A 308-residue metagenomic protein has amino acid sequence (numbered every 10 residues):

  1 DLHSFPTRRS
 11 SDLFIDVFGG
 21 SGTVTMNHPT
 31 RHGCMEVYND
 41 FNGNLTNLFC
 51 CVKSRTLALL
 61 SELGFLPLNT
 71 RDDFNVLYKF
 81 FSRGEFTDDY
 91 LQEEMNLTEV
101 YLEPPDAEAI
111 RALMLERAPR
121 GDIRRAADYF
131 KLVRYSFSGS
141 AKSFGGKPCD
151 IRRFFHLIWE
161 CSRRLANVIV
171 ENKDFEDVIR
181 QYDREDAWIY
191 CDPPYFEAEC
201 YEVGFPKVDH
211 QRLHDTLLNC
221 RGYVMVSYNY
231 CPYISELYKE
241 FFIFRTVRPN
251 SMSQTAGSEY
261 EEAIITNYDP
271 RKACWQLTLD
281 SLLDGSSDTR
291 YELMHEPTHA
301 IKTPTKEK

Functional and structural regions predicted by a protein language model:
H3-S10: Short, small-residue-biased leader/transition segments that mark boundaries at the very start of proteins
S11-F14, C34-M35, L165-I169, L218-V224: Short active-site oxyanion
F14-H28, Y38-G43, F49, F130-F137 (+4 more regions): Conserved proline-anchored active-site loop of SAM-dependent methyltransferases that bridges a beta-strand
H28-R31, R180-R184, Y233-E240: Short loop/helix-cap segments at secondary-structure boundaries that form the rim of catalytic
R31-I169, L279, D284, D288-E296: Class I S-adenosyl-L-methionine-dependent methyltransferase module
L115-R120, N172-R184: Short amphipathic alpha-helices and their capping/turn segments at secondary-structure boundaries
I169-E171, F244: General small-molecule cofactor/ligand-binding pocket signal
F196, V203-K308: Long, positively charged, glycine-interspersed low-complexity recognition regions
